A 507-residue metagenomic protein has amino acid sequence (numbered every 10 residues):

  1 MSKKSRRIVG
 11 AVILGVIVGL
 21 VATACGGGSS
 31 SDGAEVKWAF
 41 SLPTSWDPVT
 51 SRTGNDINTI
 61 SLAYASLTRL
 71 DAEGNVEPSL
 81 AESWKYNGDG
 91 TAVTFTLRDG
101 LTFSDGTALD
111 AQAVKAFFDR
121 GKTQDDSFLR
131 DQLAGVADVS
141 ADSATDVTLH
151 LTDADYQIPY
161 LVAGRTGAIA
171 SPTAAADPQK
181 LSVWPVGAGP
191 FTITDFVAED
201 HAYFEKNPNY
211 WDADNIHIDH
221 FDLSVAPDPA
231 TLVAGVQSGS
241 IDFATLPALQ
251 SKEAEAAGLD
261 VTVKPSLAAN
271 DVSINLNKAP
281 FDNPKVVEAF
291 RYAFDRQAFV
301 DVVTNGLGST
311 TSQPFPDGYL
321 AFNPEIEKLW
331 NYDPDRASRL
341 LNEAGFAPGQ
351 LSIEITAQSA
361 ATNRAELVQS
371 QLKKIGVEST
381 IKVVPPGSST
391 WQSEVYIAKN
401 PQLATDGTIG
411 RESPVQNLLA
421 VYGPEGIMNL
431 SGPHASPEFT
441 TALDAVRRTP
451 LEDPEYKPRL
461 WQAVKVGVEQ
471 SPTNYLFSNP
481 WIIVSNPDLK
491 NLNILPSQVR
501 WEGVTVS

Functional and structural regions predicted by a protein language model:
A39-G88, D119, V186: N-terminal lobe/hinge region of extracytoplasmic solute-binding protein
T96, R130-T173, T194-D195: Surface-exposed binding/hinge segments that line and control ligand-binding clefts or catalytic entry sites
L109-F117, A144-T148, G189-P190, I218-H220 (+4 more regions): Alpha-helical secondary-structure segments
A163-N215, H220: Gly/Pro-rich hinge or "lid" segments in bacterial periplasmic/extracellular proteins
N209-E253: Ligand-site clamp/hinge motif
S309-E343, A360-N363: Structural transition elements
N342-G410: Ligand/substrate-recognition segments at binding pockets and active sites
T380-V383, S388-T390, I397, N417-P487 (+1 more regions): Extracytoplasmic/peripheral linker and loop segments enriched in polar/acidic and small residues with frequent Thr/Pro
